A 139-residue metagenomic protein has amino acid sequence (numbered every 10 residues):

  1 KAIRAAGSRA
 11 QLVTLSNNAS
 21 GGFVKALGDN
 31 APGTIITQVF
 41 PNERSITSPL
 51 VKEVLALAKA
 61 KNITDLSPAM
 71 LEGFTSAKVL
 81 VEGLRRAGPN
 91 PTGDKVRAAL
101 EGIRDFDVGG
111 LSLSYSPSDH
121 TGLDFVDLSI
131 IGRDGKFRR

Functional and structural regions predicted by a protein language model:
K1-R139: Extracytosolic ligand-binding ectodomains
